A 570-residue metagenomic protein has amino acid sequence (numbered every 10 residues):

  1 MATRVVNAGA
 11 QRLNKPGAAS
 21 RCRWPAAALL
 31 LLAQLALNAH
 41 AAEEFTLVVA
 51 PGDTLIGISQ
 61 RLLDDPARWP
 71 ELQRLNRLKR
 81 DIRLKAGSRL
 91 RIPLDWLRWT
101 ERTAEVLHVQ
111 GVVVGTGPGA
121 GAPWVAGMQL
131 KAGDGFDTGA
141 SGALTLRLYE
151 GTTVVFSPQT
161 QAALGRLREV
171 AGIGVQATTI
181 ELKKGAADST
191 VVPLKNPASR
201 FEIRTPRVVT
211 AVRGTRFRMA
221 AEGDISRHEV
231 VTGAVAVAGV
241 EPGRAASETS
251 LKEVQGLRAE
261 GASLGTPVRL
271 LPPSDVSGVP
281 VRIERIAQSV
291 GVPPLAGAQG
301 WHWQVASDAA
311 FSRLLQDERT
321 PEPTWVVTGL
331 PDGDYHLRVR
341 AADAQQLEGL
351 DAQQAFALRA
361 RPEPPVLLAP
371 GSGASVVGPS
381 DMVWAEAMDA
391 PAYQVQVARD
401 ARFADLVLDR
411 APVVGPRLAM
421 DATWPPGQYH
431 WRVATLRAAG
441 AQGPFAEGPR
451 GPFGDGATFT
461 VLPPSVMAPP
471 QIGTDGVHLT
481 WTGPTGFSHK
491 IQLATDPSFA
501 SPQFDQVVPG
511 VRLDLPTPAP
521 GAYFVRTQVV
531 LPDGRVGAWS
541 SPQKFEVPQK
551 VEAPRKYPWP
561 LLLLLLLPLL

Functional and structural regions predicted by a protein language model:
A41-L63: Primarily a LysM-type cell-wall glycan-binding module
R61-E101: Extracellular LysM carbohydrate-binding repeats and other cell-envelope/extracellular binding modules
A86-R89, L94-I286, L565: Flexible, surface-exposed loop/linker segments and immediately adjacent secondary-structure boundaries
Q288-G297, S380-A390, V477-G486: Conserved aromatic anchor
L315-P321, L408-V414, Q503-P509: Short beta-strand segments within Ig-like beta-sandwich modules, predominantly Fibronectin type-III
T328-D334, D421-Q428, L515-Y523: Surface-exposed, short loops/turns at beta-strand junctions within beta-sandwich domains
Q345-L358, L436-V461, D533-V547: Extracellular fibronectin type III
